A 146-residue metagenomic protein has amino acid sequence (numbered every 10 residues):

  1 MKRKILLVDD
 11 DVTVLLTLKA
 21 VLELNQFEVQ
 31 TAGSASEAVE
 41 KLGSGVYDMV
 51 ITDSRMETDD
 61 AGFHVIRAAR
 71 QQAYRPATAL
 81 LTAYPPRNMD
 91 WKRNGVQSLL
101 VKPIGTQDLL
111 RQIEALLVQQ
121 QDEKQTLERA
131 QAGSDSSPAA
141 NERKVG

Functional and structural regions predicted by a protein language model:
D9-D10, K102: Acidic di-acidic motifs
V12-Q30: Two-component/phosphorelay signaling modules centered on CheY-like receiver
T31-M49: Acidic, metal-coordinating helix/loop segments flanking the phosphotransfer/catalytic sites of two-component signaling
E40, A61-R75: Short amphipathic alpha-helix used as the core "switch/output" element in two-component signaling
D53-S54: Active-site residues of response regulator receiver
F63-H64, Q71, T82-V101, R111: Alpha4 helix (beta4-alpha4-beta5 surface) of REC/receiver domains from two-component response regulators
I104-A115, Q121: C-terminal output helix
Q119-G146: CheY-like receiver
